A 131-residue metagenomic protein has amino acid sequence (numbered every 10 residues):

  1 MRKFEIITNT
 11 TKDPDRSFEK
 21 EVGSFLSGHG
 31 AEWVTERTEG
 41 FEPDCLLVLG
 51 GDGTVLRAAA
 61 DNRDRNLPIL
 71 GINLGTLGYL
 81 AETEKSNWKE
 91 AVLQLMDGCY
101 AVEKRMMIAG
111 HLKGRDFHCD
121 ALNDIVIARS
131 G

Functional and structural regions predicted by a protein language model:
M1-W33: Short, charged N-terminal beta->alpha structural module
T8, G50, N73: Short beta-strand/turn micro-motifs composed of small residues that flank or help shape donor/cofactor-binding pockets
F18-K20, A59-N62, E82-E84: Short amphipathic alpha-helical segments
E32-P43: Short acidic low-complexity segments
G53-A59: Short glycine/serine/threonine-rich phosphate/pyrophosphate-binding segments that cradle anionic phosphate groups
N66-P68: Proline-centered loop/turn at the N-terminus of a beta-strand
Y79-G131: Catalytic core of DAGKc-family lipid kinases
